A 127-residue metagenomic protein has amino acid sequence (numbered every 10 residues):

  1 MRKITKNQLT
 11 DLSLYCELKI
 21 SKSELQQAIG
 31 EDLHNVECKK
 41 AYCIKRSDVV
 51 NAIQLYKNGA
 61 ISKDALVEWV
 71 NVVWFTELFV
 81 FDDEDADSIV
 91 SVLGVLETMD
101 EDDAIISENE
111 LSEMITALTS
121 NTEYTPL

Functional and structural regions predicted by a protein language model:
M1-L127: Acidic, Ser/Pro/Thr-rich low-complexity regulatory regions and the short amphipathic helical interaction modules they
